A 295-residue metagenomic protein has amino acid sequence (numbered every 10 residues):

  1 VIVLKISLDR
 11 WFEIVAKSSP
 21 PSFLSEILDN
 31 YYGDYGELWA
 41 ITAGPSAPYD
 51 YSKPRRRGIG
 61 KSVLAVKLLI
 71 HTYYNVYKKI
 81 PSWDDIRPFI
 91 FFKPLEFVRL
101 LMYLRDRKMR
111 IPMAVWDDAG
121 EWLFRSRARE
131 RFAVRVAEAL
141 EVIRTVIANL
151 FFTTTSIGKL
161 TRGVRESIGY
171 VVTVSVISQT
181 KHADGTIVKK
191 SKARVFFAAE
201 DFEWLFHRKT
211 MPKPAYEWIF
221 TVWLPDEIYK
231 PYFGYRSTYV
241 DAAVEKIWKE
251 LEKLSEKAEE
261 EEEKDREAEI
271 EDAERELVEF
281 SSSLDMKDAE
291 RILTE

Functional and structural regions predicted by a protein language model:
V1-G36: N-terminal pre-Walker A segment at the start of P-loop NTPase domains
E37-Y73: Glycine-rich phosphate-binding P-loop
W39-A40, P88-F91, V171: Conserved beta-strand scaffold positions in the cores of enzyme catalytic domains, especially in NTP/NDP-utilizing
S46-Y49, R56-R57, G120-A128, S156-K159: Short acidic, S/G/P-rich loop/turn micro-motifs used as interaction or catalytic elements
I70-P88: Post-Walker A helix-loop "phosphate-sensing" segment adjacent to the P-loop in P-loop NTPases
I90-N149: Conserved nucleotide-sensing/catalytic segment adjacent to the nucleotide-binding pocket in NTP-handling enzymes
R125-W223, E227-I228: Replace "adjacent to P-loop NTPase cores in ATP/GTP-dependent enzymes" with "adjacent to NTP-binding cores
Y216-E295: C-terminal regions of RecA-like/P-loop NTPase motor modules
